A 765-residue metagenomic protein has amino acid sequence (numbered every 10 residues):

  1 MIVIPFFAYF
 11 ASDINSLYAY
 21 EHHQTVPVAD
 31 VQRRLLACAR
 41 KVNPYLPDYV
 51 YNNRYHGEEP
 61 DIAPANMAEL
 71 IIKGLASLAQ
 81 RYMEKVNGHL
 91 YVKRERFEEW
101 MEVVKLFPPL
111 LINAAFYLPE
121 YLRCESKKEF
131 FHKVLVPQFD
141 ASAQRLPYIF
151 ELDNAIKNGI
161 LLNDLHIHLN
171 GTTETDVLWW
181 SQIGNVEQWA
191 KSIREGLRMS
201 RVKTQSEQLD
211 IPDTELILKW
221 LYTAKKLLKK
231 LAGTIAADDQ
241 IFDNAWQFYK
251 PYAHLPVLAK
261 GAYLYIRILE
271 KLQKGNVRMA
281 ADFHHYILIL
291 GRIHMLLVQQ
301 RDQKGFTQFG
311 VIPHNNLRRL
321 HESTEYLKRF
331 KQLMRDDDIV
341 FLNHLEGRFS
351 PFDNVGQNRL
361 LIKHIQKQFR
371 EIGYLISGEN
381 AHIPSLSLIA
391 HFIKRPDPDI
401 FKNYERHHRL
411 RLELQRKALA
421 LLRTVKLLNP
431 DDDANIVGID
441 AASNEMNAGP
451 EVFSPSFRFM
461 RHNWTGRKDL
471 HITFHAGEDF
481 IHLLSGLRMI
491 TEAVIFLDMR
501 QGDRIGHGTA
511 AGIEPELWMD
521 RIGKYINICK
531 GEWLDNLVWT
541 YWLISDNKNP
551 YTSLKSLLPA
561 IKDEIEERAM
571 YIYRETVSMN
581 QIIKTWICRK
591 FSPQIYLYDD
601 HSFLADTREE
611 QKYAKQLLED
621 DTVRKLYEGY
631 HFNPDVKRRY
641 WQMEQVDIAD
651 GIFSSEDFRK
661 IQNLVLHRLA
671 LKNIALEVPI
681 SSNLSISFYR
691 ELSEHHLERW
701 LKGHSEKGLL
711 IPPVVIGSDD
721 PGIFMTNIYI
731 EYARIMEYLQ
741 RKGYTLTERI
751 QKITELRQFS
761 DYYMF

Functional and structural regions predicted by a protein language model:
M1-F765: Metal-cofactor-binding active-site regions of metalloenzymes
